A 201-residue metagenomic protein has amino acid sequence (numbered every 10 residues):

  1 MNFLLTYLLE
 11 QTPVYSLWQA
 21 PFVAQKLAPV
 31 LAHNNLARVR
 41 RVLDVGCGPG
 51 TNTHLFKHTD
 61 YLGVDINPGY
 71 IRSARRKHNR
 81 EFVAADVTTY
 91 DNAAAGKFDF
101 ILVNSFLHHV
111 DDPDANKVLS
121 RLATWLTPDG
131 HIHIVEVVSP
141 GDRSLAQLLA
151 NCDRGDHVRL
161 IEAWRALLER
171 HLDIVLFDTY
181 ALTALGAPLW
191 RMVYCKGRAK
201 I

Functional and structural regions predicted by a protein language model:
M1-N92, V110-K117, R121, H131-I201: Class I (Rossmann-like) S-adenosyl-L-methionine-dependent methyltransferase catalytic domain, capturing the SAM-binding
L102: A conserved beta-strand element that flanks and buttresses the S-adenosyl-L-methionine
F106: Hydrophobic adenine-recognition pocket in adenosine-nucleotide-binding enzymes
